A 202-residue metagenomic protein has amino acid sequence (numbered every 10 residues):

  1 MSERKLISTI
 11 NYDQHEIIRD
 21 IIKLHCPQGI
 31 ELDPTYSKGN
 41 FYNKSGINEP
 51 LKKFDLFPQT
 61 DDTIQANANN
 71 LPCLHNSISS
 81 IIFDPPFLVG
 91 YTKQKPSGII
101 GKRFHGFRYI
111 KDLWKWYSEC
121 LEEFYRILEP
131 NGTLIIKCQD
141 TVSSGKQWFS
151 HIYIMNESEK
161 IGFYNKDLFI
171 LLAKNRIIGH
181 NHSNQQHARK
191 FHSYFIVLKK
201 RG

Functional and structural regions predicted by a protein language model:
M1-G202: Class I S-adenosyl-L-methionine-dependent methyltransferase catalytic core
